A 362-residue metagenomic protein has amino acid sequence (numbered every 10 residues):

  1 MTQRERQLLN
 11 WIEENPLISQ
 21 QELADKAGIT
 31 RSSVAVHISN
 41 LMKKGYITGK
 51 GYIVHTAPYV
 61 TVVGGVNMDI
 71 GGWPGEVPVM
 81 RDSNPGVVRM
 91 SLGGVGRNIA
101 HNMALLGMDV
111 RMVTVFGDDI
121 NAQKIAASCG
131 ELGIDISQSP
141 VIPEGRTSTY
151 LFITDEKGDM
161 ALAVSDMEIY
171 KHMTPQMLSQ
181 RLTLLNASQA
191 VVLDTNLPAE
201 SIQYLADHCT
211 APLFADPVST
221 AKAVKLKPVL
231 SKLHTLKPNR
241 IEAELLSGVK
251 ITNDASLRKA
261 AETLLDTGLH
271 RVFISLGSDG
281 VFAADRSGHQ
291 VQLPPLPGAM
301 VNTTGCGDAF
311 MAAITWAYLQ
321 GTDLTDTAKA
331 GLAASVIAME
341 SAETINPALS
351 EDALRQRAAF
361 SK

Functional and structural regions predicted by a protein language model:
M1-Q20, K26-A27, R31-S32, V36-H55 (+1 more regions): Conserved phosphate-binding/catalytic region of the ribokinase-like
R4, L8-E14, I18-E22, K26 (+2 more regions): Glycine-rich phosphate/adenosyl-contacting loop at the front of the ribokinase-like
K43-G45, K171-Q176, A215-A221: Short gly/ser/thr-rich secondary-structure transition/capping motifs
T56-A57, G75, V79-V87, L105-Q189 (+1 more regions): Conserved N-terminal subdomain of the carbohydrate kinase-like
V66, I241-E242, A309: Alpha-helix/helix-capping structural signal
M103, N239, G307: Short, conserved phosphate/pyrophosphate- and ester-handling motifs at nucleotide-, phospho-/glycolipid
A190-K259, D279-V281: Conserved beta-alpha-beta core of the PfkB/ribokinase-like small-molecule kinase fold
